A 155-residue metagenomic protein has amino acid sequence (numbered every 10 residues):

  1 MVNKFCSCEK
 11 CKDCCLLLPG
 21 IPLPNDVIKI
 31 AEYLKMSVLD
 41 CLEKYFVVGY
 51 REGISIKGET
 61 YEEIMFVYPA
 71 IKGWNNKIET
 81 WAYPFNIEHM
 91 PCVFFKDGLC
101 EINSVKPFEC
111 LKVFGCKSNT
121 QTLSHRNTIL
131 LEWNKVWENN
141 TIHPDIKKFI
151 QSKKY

Functional and structural regions predicted by a protein language model:
M1-Y155: Short loop/turn segments that flank or connect secondary-structure elements
